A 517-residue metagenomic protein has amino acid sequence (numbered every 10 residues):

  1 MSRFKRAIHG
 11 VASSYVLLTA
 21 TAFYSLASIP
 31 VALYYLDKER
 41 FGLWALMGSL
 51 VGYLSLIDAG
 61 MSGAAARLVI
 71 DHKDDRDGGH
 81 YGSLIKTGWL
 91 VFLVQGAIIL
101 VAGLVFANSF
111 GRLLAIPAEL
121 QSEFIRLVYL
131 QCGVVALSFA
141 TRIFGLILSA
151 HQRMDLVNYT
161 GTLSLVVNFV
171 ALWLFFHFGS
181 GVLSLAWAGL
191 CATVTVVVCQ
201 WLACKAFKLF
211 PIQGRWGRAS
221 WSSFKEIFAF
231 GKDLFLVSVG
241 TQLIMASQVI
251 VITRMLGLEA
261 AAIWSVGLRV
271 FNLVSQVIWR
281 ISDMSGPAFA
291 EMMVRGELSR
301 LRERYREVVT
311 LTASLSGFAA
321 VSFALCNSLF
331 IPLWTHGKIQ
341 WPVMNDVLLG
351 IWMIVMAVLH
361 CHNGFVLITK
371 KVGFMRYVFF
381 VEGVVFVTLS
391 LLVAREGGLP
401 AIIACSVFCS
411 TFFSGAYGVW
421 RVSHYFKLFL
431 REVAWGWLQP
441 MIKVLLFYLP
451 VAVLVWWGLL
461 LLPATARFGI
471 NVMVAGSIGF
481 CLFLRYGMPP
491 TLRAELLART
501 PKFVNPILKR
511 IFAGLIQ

Functional and structural regions predicted by a protein language model:
M1-A7, Q200-M245, A288, G296-E303 (+3 more regions): Interhelical loop/hinge segments that connect adjacent transmembrane helices in multipass membrane
F4, I8, G133-L163, L183 (+4 more regions): Membrane-interface junctions at transmembrane-helix termini in multi-pass inner-membrane proteins
R6-D71, A97-L104, V134, S164 (+4 more regions): Signature of the first transmembrane helix
H9-S25, A188-Q200, C204, S220-E291 (+5 more regions): Transmembrane helical elements of multi-pass membrane transporters/channels
V31-F41, D155, V166-V198, L202 (+6 more regions): Membrane-interface helix-loop junctions in multi-pass transport and translocation proteins
V31-Y53, L84, E123, V182-W187 (+5 more regions): Interfacial/gating helices of multi-pass transporter permease domains
A59-D75, W89, S149-A150, K208-Q213 (+4 more regions): Helix-loop junctions and terminal segments of transmembrane helices in multi-pass membrane transport/translocation
L428-V433, A452-Q517: Membrane-proximal transmembrane or re-entrant/amphipathic helices at the cytosolic face
